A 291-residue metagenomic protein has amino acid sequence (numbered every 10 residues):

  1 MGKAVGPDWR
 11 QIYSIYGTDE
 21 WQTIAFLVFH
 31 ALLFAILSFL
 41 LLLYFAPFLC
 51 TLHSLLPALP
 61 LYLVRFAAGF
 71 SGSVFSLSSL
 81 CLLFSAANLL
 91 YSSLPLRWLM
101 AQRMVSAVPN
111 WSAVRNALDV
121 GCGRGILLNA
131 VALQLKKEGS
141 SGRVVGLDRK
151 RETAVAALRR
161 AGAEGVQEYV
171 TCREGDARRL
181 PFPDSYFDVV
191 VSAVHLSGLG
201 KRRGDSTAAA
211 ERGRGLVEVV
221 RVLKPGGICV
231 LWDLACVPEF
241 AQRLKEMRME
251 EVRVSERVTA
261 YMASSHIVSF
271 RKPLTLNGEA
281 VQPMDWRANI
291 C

Functional and structural regions predicted by a protein language model:
P7-F29, A46-S73, S78-P109: Class I SAM-dependent methyltransferase Rossmann-like catalytic core, especially the SAM/SAH-binding loop
S112-G123, V145: Conserved class I S-adenosyl-L-methionine
R124-G139: Conserved SAM-binding loop of SAM-dependent methyltransferases across substrates and taxa, primarily the Class I
R178-V190: A short acidic, Gly/Pro-enriched loop at the edge of an enzyme's catalytic core that lines a small-molecule cofactor
D188-A209: A short SAM/SAH-binding and catalytic strip from SAM-dependent methyltransferases
S206-P225: A short glycine-rich, Lys/Arg-flanked "PGG" loop and its adjoining helix->strand segment in the class I
G226-D233: Conserved beta-strand signature within the Rossmann-like core of class I S-adenosyl-L-methionine
M247-R248, V252-C291: Core SAM-dependent methyltransferase catalytic element
